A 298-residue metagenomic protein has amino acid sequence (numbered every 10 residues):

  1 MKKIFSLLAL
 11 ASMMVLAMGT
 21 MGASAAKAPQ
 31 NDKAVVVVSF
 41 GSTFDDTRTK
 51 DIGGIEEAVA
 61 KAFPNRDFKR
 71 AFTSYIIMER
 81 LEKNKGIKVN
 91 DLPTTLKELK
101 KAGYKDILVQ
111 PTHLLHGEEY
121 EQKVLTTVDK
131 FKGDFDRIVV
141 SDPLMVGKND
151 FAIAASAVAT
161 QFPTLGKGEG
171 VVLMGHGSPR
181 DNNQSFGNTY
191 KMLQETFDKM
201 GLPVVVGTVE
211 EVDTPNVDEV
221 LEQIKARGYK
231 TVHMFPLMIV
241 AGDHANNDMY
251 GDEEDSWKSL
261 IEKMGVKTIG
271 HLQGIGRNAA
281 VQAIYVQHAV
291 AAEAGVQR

Functional and structural regions predicted by a protein language model:
K2-A23: Sec-dependent N-terminal signal peptides of Gram-positive bacterial secreted proteins and lipoproteins
A26-R298: Active-site-proximal alpha-helix that buttresses catalytic centers in soluble enzyme cores
